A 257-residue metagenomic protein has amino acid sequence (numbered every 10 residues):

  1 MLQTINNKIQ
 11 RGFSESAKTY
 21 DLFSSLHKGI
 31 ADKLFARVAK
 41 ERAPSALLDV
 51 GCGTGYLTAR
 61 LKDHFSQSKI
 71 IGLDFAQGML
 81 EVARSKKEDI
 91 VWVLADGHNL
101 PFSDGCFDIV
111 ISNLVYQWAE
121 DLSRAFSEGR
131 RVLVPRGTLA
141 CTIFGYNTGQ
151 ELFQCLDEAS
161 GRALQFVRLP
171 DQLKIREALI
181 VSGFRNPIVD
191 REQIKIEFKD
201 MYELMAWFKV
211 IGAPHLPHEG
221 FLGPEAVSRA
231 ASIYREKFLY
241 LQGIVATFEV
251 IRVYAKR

Functional and structural regions predicted by a protein language model:
L2-G29: Class I SAM-dependent methyltransferase Rossmann-like catalytic core, especially the SAM/SAH-binding loop
S25-P44: Conserved alpha-helix/loop element of class I SAM-dependent methyltransferases that forms part of the SAM/SAH-binding
H27, T54-Y56, R185-R257: Conserved Class I S-adenosyl-L-methionine
A46-N99: Class I SAM-dependent methyltransferase SAM/SAH-binding core
H98-I109: A short acidic, Gly/Pro-enriched loop at the edge of an enzyme's catalytic core that lines a small-molecule cofactor
I109-L122: A short SAM/SAH-binding and catalytic strip from SAM-dependent methyltransferases
S123, T138-D200, P214-P224: Conserved catalytic/acceptor-binding region of the Class I
S123-G137: A short glycine-rich, Lys/Arg-flanked "PGG" loop and its adjoining helix->strand segment in the class I
